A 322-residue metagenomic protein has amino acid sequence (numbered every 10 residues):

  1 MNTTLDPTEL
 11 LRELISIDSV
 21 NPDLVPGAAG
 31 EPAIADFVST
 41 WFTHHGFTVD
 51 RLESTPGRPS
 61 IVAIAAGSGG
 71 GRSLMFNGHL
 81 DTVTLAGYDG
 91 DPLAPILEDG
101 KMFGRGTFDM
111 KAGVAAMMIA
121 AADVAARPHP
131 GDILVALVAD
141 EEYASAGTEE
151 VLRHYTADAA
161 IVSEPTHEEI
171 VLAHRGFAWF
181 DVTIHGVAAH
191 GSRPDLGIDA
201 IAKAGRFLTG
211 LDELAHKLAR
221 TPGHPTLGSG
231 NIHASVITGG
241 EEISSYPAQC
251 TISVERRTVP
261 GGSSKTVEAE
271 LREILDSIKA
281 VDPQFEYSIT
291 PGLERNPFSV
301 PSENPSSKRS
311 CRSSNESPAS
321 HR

Functional and structural regions predicted by a protein language model:
M1-N2, D181-R322: Metal-dependent amide/peptide-bond hydrolase catalytic core, centered on the "pita-bread" metallohydrolase fold
N2-R105, A126-P130: Acidic/His- and Gly-rich active-site-bordering loop/insert found across diverse amide/peptide-bond hydrolases
R12, S39, A115-A122, E149-L152 (+3 more regions): Predominant activation on well-ordered alpha-helical scaffold segments within soluble catalytic domains
D18, W41-F42, E164, A204 (+1 more regions): Residue-level signal for inorganic ion chemistry
A86-G87, V171-G176, I243-P247: Short glycine/proline-enriched loop/turn "hinge" motifs that connect secondary-structure elements and lie
E98-G100, A120-V135, L211-P222, A319: Phosphate-handling active-site elements
G100-A116, H190: Glycine/serine-rich anion-binding loops at beta->alpha junctions that coordinate negatively charged ligand groups
M110-W179: Acidic/histidine-rich catalytic neighborhood of metal-dependent amide-processing enzymes
